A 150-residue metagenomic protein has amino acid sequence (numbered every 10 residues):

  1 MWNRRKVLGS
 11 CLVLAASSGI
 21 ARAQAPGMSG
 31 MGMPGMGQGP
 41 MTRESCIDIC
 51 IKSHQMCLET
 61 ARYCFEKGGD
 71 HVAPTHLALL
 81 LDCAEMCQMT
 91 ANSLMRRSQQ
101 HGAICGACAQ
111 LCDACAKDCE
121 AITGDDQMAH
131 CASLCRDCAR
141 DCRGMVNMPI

Functional and structural regions predicted by a protein language model:
M1-A15: N-terminal secretory signal peptides and thylakoid transit peptides that target proteins across membranes
W2, Q24, E120-I150: Long terminal segments
R4, G32-P40, M56-E66, C83-T90: Short charge-dense sequence patches
A21-L58: C-terminal segment of N-terminal export signals and the immediately downstream linker at the start of the mature
M28-M36, C83, G106-C108, M145-M148: Intrinsic low-complexity, intrinsically disordered segments enriched in polar/basic residues
I49, A61-F65, D70-T75, L79-C112 (+1 more regions): Extended, low-complexity, charged alpha-helical tracts that assemble into coiled-coils or amphipathic helices used
